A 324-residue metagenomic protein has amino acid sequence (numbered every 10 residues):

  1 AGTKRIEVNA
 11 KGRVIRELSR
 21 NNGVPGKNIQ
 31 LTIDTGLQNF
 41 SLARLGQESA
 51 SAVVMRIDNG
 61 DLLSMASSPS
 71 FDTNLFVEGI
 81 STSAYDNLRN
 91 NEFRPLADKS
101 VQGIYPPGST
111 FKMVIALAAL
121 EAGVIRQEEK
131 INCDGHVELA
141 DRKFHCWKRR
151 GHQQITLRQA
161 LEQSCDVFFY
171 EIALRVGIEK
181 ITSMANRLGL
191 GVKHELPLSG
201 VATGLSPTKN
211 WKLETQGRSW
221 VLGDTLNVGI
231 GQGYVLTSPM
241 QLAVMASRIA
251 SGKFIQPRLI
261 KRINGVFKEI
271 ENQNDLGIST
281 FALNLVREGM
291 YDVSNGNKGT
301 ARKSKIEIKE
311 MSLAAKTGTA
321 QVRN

Functional and structural regions predicted by a protein language model:
A1-G26, A43, S64: Small/polar-residue-rich segments within soluble enzyme cores
K4, S51-V53, L62: Conserved beta-strand and immediately adjacent loop positions that scaffold enzyme active sites
V8-R16, D58-S109, V114-N324: Beta-lactam-recognizing serine transpeptidase/beta-lactamase-like catalytic domain environment
N21-K27, P95-S100: Bateman (tandem CBS) regulatory domains
G26, S49-A52, L157-R158, T225: Short glycine-rich loop/turn motifs
G26-L37: Bateman/CBS regulatory modules and CBS-like beta-alpha motifs in cytosolic regions of diverse proteins
I33, V54, A173: Small/polar loops that bind or transfer phosphate-bearing groups
G36-V54, S70-N74, P95: Beta-lactamase-like hydrolase cores
